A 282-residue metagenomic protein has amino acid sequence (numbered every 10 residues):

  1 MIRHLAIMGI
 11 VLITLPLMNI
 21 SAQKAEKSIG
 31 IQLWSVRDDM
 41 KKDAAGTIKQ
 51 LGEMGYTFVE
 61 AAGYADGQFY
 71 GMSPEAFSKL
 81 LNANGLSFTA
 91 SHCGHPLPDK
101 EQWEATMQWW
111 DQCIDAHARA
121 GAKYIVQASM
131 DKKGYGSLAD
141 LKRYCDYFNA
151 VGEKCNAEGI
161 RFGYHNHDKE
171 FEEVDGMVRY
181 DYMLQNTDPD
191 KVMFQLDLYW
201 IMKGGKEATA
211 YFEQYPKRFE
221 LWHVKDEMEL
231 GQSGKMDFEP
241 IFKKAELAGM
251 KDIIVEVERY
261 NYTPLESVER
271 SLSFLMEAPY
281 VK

Functional and structural regions predicted by a protein language model:
M1-L5: Positively charged n-region of N-terminal signal peptides that target proteins for export
I7, S21-K123, K217, S273 (+1 more regions): N-terminal pre-domain/capping segments
I7-P16: Bacterial N-terminal signal peptides
Q23-L33, M40-M54, G121, D175-L196 (+1 more regions): Histidine-acidic metal/acid-base catalytic patches
V36-K42, A62-S73, H95-M107, K132-G136 (+5 more regions): Acidic-and-aromatic substrate-binding clefts and catalytic sites of carbohydrate-active enzymes
K49, E53, E75, K79 (+10 more regions): Solvent-exposed, polar/charged alpha-helical surfaces in well-ordered, non-transmembrane soluble domains, broadly
F58, D99-M193, L265: Active-site acidic/histidine proton-transfer and metal-coordination neighborhood in alpha/beta enzyme cores
